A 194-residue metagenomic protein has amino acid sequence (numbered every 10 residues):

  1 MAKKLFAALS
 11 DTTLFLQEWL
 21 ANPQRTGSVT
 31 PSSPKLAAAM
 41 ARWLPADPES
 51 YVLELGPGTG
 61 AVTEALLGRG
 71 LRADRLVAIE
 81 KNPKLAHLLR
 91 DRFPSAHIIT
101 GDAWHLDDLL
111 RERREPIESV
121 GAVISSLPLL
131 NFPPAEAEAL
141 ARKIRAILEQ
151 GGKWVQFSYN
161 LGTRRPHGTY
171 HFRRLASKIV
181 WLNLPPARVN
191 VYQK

Functional and structural regions predicted by a protein language model:
A8-A46: Class I SAM-dependent methyltransferase Rossmann-like catalytic core, especially the SAM/SAH-binding loop
E49-G58: Conserved class I S-adenosyl-L-methionine
T59-L71: Conserved SAM-binding loop of SAM-dependent methyltransferases across substrates and taxa, primarily the Class I
A86-P116: S-adenosyl-L-methionine
S119-E136: A short SAM/SAH-binding and catalytic strip from SAM-dependent methyltransferases
E138-Q150: A short glycine-rich, Lys/Arg-flanked "PGG" loop and its adjoining helix->strand segment in the class I
G151-S158: Conserved beta-strand signature within the Rossmann-like core of class I S-adenosyl-L-methionine
I179-K194: Core SAM-dependent methyltransferase catalytic element
